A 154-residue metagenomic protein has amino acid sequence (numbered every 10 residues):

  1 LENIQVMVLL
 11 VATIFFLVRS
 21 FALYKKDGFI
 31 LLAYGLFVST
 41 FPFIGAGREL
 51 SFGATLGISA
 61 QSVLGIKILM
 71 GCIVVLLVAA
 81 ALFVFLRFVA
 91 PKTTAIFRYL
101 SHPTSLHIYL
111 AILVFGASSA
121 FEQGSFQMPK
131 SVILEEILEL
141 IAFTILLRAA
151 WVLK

Functional and structural regions predicted by a protein language model:
L1-N3, G57-L69, Q127-L138: Non-cytosolic membrane-interface motifs at loop->transmembrane helix junctions
Q5-V18, G71-R87, E139-K154: Hydrophobic cores of alpha-helical transmembrane segments in multi-pass inner/ER membrane proteins, independent
R19-K26, F85-F97: Cytoplasmic membrane-interface regions of multi-pass membrane proteins
F21, L50-S59, F88-A90, S119-P129: Juxtamembrane "helix-exit" motif on the non-cytosolic side of transmembrane helices
D27-T40, L100-A111: Membrane-interfacial loop-to-transmembrane alpha-helix junctions, especially the N-terminal start
G35, F41-S59, V74-L86: C-terminal halves and exits of single transmembrane alpha-helices
F88-I112, L134: Membrane-helix boundary/juxtamembrane motif in polytopic membrane proteins
L113-S125, S131-K154: C-terminal transmembrane-bundle signature of multipass membrane proteins, characterized by strong activation on
